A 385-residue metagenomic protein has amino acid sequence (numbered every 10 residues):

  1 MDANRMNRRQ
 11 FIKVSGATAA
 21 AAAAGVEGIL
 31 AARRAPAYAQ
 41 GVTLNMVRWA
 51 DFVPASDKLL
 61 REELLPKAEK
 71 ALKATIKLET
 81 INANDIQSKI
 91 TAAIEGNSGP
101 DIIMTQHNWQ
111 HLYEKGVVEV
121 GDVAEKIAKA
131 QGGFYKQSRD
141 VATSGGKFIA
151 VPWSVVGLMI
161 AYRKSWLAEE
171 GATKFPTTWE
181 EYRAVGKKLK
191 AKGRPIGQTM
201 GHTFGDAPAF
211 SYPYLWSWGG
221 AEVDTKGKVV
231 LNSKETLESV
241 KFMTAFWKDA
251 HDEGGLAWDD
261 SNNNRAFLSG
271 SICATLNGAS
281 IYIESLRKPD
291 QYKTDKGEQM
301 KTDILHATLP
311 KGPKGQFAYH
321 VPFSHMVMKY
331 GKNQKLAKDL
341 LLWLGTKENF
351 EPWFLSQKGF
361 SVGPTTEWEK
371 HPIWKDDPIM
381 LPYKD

Functional and structural regions predicted by a protein language model:
D2-A19: N-terminal secretory signal peptides and thylakoid transit peptides that target proteins across membranes
T43-R61, I81, V156, G205: Extracytoplasmic "Venus flytrap"
P66-F134, T143, S165-T177, N264-A266 (+2 more regions): Extracytoplasmic "Venus flytrap"/periplasmic binding protein-like
Q106-M159, R183, F210, Q299-T308 (+1 more regions): Hinge/lid segment of periplasmic solute-binding proteins
N108, S280-M300, P313-D385: C-terminal lobe and pocket-closing loops of periplasmic/extracytoplasmic Venus-flytrap solute-binding proteins
G121-F134, H202, W218-V240, R287-T302 (+2 more regions): Short, solvent-exposed loop/beta-turn-alpha elements that line the ligand-binding surface or hinge of extracytoplasmic
G145-W153, L158, R183-V229, E235 (+1 more regions): Extracytoplasmic/periplasmic solute-binding protein
V185-L189, G227-A257, L305, L309: Glycine-centered hinge/linker elements that transmit conformational signals in sensory and ligand-binding systems
